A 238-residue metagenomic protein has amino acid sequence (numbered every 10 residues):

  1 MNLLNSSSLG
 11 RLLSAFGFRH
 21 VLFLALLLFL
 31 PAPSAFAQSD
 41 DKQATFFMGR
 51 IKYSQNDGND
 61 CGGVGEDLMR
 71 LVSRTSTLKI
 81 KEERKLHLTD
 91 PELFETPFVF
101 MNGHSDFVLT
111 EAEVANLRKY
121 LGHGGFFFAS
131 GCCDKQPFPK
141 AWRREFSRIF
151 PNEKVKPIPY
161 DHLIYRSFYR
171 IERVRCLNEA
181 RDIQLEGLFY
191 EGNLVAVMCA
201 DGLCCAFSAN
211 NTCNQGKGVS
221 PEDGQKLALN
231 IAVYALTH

Functional and structural regions predicted by a protein language model:
M1-F18: N-terminal secretory signal peptides that target proteins for export/translocation
G17-A32: Bacterial N-terminal signal peptides
F36-F98, H104-S105, L203-C205, N210-H238: Aromatic-Pro/Gly-enriched surface loop or interdomain linker that acts as a lid/target-recognition segment
A44-F46, F94-F98, G122-F127, E153 (+1 more regions): Loop/turn elements at helix/coil->beta-strand transitions in domains of secreted/extracellular proteins
T45-F47, N56, G63, Q136-N210 (+1 more regions): An acidic, glycine-rich "communication" segment
M48, F98-P139: Short alpha-beta junction capping motif
L78-H87, A129-C133, E153-D161: Surface-exposed patches in mature extracellular/periplasmic domains of secreted proteins
K81-L88, T110-N116, A180-Q184: Alpha-helical scaffolding within the catalytic cores of extracellular/periplasmic polymer-degrading hydrolases
